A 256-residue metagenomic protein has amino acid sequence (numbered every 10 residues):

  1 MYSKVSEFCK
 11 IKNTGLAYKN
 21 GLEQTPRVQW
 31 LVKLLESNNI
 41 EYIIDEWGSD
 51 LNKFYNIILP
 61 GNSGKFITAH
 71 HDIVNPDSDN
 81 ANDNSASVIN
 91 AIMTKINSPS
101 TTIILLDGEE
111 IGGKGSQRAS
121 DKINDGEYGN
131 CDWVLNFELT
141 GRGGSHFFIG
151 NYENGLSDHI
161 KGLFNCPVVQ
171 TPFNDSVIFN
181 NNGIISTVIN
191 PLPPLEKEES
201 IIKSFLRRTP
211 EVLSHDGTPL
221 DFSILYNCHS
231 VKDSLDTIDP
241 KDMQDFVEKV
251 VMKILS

Functional and structural regions predicted by a protein language model:
M1-T25, V32, D72, L220-S234: N-terminal capping segment at the start of a domain
E7-N62: A non-catalytic alpha/beta surface segment that caps or lines the substrate-entry region of metallo-dependent hydrolase
G21-Q29, A81-S85, K114, F173 (+1 more regions): Soluble non-cytosolic domains of exported or imported proteins
P26, W30, Y42, R118 (+6 more regions): Extracytoplasmic/secreted proteins, especially bacterial periplasmic and envelope-associated proteins
N39-S49, N182-P194: Short, well-structured beta-strand/strand-turn elements
S63-S78: Glycine/charged-rich beta-loop-alpha catalytic/anionic-binding loops adjacent to active sites
N75-I178: Acidic/histidine-rich catalytic neighborhood of metal-dependent amide-processing enzymes
E198-S256: His/Asp/Glu-rich mid-to-C-terminal helical/loop segments that flank catalytic regions of hydrolases
